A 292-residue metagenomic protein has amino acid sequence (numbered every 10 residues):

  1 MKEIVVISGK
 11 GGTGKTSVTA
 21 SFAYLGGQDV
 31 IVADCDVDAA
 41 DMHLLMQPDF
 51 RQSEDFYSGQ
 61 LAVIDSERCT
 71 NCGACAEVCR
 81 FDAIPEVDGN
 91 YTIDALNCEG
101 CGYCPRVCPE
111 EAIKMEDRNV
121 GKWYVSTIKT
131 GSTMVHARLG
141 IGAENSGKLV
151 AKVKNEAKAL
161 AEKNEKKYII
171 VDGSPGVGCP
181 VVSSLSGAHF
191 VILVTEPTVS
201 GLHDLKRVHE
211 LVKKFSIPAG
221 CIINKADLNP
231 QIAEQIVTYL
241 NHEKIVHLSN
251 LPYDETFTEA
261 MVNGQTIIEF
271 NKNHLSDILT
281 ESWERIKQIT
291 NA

Functional and structural regions predicted by a protein language model:
M1-G26: Walker A (P-loop) phosphate-binding motif
T13, F22-G26, D49-N71, D82-G100: Ferredoxin-like iron-sulfur electron-transfer modules
D29-H43, D117-W123: Short beta-strand-centered segment that lines the nucleotide-binding/catalytic pocket of NTP-utilizing
D36, L139-I141, N145, K154-P180: Switch II (G3) loop of P-loop NTPases
A40-S58, S126-T127: P-loop NTPase switch/communication element
A74-I93, Y103-N119: Iron-sulfur cluster-binding cysteine motifs and their immediate structural context in ferredoxin-like electron-transfer
G178-V199: Inter-motif core of Ras-like GTPase G domains
L211-A292: C-terminal lobe/tail of nucleotide-utilizing enzymes
